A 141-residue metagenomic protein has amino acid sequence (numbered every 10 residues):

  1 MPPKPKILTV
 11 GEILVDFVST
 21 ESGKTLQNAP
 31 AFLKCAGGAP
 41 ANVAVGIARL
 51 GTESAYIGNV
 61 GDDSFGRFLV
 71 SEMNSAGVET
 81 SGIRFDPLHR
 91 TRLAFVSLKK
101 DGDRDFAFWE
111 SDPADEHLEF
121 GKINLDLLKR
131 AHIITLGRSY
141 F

Functional and structural regions predicted by a protein language model:
M1-E79, L118-F120, T135: Glycine-rich phosphate/adenosyl-contacting loop at the front of the ribokinase-like
E53-R138: Conserved N-terminal subdomain of the carbohydrate kinase-like
